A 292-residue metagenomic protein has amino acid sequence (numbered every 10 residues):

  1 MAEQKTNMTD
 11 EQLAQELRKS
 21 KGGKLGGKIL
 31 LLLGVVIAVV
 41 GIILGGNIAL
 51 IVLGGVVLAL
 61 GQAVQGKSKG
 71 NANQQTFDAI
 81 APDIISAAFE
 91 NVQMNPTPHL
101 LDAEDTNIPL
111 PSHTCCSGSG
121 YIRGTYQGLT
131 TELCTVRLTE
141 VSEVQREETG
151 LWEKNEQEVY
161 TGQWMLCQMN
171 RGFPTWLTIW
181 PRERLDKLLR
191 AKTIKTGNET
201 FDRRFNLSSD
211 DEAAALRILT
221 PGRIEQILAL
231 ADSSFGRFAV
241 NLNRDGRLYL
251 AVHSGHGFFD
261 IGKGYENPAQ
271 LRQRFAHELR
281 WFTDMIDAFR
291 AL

Functional and structural regions predicted by a protein language model:
M1-K24: Cytosolic juxtamembrane N-terminal segments of multi-pass membrane proteins
A2-T9, N73-A88: Juxtamembrane membrane-interface segments of multi-pass membrane proteins
G22, A59-D83: Transmembrane-cytosolic junction motif
K24-L44: Canonical alpha-helical transmembrane segments of integral membrane proteins
V35-V39, V56, A103: Core hydrophobic alpha-helical membrane-spanning segments
V40-V56: Hydrophobic alpha-helical transmembrane segments
V52, V64-Q65, G262: General secondary-structure edge motif
I80-P82, S86-L292: Charged, low-complexity intrinsically disordered regions
